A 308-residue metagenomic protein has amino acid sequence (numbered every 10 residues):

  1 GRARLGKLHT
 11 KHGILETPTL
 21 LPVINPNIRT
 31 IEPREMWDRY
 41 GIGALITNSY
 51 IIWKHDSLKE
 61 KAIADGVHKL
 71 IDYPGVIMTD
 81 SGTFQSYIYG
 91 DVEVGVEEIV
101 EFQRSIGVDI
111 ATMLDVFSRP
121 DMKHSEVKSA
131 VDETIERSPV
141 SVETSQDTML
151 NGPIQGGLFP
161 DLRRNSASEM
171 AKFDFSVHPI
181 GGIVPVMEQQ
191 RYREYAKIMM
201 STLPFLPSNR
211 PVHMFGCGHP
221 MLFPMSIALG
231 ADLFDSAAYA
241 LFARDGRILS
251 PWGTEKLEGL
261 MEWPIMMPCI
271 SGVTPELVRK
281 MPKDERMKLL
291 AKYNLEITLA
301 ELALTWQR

Functional and structural regions predicted by a protein language model:
G1-Q146, A300, Q307: Non-catalytic, usually N-terminal nucleic-acid engagement modules in DNA/RNA processing proteins
T17, L58, D80, F84 (+8 more regions): Generic alpha-helix detector with strongest preference for long hydrophobic helices that associate with membranes
N25-N27, N48, N151, N165 (+2 more regions): Detector for Asparagine
Y40, Y50, Y73, Y87-Y89 (+4 more regions): Sequence-level detector for tyrosine residue identity
Y89, P120, V127, G156 (+4 more regions): Residues at structural and domain junctions
I135, T144-M287: Glycine-rich phosphate/ribose-binding loops and adjacent secondary-structure elements that form binding surfaces
P275-R308: Flexible mid-to-C-terminal extensions adjoining Fe-S/redox cofactors in radical SAM and related proteins
